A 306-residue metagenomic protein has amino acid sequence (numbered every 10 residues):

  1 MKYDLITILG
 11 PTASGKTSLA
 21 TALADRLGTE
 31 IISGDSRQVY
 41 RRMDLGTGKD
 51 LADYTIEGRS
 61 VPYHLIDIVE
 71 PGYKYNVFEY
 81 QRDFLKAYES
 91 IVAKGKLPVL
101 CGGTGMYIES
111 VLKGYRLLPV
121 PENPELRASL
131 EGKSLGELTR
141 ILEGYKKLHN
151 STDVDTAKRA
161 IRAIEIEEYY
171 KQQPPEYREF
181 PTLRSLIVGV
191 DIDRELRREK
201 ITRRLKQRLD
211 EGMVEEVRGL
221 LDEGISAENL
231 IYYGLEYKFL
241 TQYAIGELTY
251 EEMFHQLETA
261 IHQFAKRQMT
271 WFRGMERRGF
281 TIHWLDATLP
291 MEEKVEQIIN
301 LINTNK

Functional and structural regions predicted by a protein language model:
M1-K306: Phosphate/pyrophosphate-binding catalytic cores of soluble transferases and nucleic-acid-acting enzymes
